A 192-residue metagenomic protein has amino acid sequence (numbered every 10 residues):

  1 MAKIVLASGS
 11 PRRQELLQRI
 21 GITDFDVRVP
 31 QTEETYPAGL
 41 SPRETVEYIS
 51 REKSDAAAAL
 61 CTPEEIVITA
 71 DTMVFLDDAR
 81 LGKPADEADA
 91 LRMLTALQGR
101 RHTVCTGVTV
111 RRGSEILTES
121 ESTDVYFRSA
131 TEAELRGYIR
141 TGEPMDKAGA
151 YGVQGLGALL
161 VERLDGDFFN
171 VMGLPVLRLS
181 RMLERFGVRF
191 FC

Functional and structural regions predicted by a protein language model:
A2-I22: N-terminal beta1-alpha1 ligand-phosphate binding loop
A2-V5, S41-C192: Anionic-ligand binding patches
G9, P30, G113: Cofactor-binding loop segments of dinucleotide-utilizing enzymes, especially the Rossmann-like FAD- and NAD(P)+-binding
L16-R19, P37-A38, L60: Short loop/helix-cap segments at secondary-structure boundaries that form the rim of catalytic
Q18, F25-V27, H102: Residue-level marker of intrinsically disordered, low-complexity segments enriched for small/polar residues
I22-T23, E33, R100, T141: A short linear boundary/processing microfeature
D24-G39, I116-S122: Short glycine-rich, Thr/Ser-proximal phosphate-binding strand/loop in the N-terminal lobe of ATP-dependent enzymes
